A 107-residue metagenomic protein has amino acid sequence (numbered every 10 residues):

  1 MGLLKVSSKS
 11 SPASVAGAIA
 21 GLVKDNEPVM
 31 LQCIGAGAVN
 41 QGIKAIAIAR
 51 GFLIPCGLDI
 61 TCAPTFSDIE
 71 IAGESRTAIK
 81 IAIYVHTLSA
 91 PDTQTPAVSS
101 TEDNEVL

Functional and structural regions predicted by a protein language model:
G2-P28, G42, I46, R50 (+1 more regions): Conserved mixed alpha/beta catalytic, RNA-binding, or beta-rich assembly cores of soluble enzyme, regulatory
S10, I34-G37: Short beta->alpha linker loops
A36-C62: Short, hydrophobic/π-rich interface segment
I54-L107: C-terminal edge-of-domain segments
